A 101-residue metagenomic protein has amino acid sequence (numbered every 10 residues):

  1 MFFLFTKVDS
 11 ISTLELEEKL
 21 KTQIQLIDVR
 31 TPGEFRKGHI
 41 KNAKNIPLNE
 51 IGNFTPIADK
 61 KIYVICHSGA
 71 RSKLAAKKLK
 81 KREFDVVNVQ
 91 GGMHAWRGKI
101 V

Functional and structural regions predicted by a protein language model:
M1-E15, K19-Q25, P32-K61, A70-V101: Rhodanese-like catalytic fold shared by cysteine-dependent sulfurtransferases and DSP/PTP-type phosphatases
I65: Short, surface-exposed ligand- or partner-binding patches at beta-edge/loop junctions that are enriched in aromatics
